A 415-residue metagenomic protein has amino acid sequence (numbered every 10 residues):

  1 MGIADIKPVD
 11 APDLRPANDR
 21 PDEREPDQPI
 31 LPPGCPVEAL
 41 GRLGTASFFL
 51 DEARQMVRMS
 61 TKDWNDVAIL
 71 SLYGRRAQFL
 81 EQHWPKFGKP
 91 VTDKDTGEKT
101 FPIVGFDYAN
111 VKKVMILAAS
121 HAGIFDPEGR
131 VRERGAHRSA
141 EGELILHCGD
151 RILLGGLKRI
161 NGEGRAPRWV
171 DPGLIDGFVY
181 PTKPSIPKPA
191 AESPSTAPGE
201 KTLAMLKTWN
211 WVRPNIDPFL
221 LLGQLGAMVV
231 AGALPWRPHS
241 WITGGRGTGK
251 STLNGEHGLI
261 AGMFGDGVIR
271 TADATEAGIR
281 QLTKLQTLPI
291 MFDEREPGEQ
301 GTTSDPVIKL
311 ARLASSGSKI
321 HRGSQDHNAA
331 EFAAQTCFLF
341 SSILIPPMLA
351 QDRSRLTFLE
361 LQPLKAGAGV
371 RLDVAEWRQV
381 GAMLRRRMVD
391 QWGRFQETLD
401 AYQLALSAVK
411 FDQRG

Functional and structural regions predicted by a protein language model:
M1-S193, E397, V409-G415: N-terminal nucleic-acid engagement/recognition segments and initiation subdomains in replication, restriction
I152, E296-G298, I343-P347, Q362-A366: Conserved nucleotide-binding/hydrolysis micro-motifs of P-loop NTPases
A166-I279, A408-F411: P-loop NTPase catalytic core of nucleic-acid-dependent motor ATPases
L234, Q281-L285, T303-S304, A329-A334 (+1 more regions): Conserved catalytic network of the ASCE P-loop NTPase/AAA+ motor domain
R237-W241, P289, C337: Residue-level preference for the first positions of well-ordered beta-strands
I279-D326: Conserved nucleotide-sensing/catalytic segment adjacent to the nucleotide-binding pocket in NTP-handling enzymes
M291-D293, H321, Q335-I343, F358-E360: Structural recognition of the conserved hydrophobic beta-strand(s) that form the central parallel beta-sheet of P-loop
F332-A334, L349-G415: Phosphate-sensing "switch" segment of ASCE/P-loop ATPases
